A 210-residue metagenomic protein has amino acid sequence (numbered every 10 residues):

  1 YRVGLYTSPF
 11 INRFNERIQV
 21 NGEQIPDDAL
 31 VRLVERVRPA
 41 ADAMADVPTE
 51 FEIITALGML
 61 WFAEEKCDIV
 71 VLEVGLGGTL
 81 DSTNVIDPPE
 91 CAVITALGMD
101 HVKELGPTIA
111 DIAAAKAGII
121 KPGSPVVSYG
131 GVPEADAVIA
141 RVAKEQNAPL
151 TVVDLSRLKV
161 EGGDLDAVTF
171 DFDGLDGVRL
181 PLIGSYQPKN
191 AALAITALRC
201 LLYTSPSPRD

Functional and structural regions predicted by a protein language model:
R2-D87, K103-L105, P133: ATP-dependent carboxylate-amine ligase catalytic core
V3, L182-A194: Short glycine/threonine-rich catalytic loop with a Thr-x-Gly-x-Asp
V20-N21, S128-G130, L180-L182: Thr-Gly-centered strand-to-loop micro-motif
D42-V47, R179-S185: A short glycine/serine-rich beta->alpha loop
A45, K66-I69, E73, P89-G177 (+1 more regions): Acidic, Mg2+-coordinating active-site environments of NTP-dependent enzymes
F51-I54, A115, K189: A generic structural signal for residues located within well-ordered alpha-helices of large catalytic or ligand-binding
L76, M99, D210: Short, glycine/acidic-enriched loop or turn micro-motifs at the edges of active sites
Y203-D210: Conserved small/polar residues in nucleotide/adenosyl-binding loops
